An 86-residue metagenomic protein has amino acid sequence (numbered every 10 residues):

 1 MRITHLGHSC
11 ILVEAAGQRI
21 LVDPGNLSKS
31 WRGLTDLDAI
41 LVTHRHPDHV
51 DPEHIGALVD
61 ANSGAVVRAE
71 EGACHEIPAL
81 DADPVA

Functional and structural regions predicted by a protein language model:
M1-T4: Extreme N-terminal starter segment of soluble prokaryotic enzymes
L6, C10-R45, P52-D60: Pre-active-site segment of Zn-dependent metallo-hydrolases
A15, N62, I77-L80: Short, well-ordered coil/turn elements that cap or connect secondary structure elements
V42, S63-G72: Short internal beta-strands
D48-D51, E70: Generic structural signal for well-ordered secondary structure
H49, A57, H75-I77: Phosphate- and divalent-cation-binding pockets in alpha/beta enzyme and binding domains that engage nucleotide-derived
A69-A86: Metallo-beta-lactamase
